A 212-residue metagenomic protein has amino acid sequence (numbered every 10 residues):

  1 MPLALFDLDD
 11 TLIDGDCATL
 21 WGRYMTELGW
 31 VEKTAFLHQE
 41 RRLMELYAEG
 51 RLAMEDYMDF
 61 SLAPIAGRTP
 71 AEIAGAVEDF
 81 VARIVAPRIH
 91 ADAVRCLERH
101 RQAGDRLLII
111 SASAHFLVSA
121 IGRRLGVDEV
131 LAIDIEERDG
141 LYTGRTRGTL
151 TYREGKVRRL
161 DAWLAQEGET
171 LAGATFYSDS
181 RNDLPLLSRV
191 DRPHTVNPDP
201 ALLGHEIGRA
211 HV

Functional and structural regions predicted by a protein language model:
M1, G75, A82-H211: C-terminal cap/substrate-recognition subdomain and adjoining C-terminal extension of metal-dependent phosphatase-like
M1-L52: Active-site neighborhood of HAD-like aspartate-dependent phosphohydrolases
D16, R68, G155: Conserved active-site and cofactor/substrate-binding residues in soluble primary-metabolism enzymes
C17-Y24, P70, I133, T143 (+1 more regions): Active-site phosphate-binding/coordination module
M54-D92: Metal-dependent phosphoesterase signature
